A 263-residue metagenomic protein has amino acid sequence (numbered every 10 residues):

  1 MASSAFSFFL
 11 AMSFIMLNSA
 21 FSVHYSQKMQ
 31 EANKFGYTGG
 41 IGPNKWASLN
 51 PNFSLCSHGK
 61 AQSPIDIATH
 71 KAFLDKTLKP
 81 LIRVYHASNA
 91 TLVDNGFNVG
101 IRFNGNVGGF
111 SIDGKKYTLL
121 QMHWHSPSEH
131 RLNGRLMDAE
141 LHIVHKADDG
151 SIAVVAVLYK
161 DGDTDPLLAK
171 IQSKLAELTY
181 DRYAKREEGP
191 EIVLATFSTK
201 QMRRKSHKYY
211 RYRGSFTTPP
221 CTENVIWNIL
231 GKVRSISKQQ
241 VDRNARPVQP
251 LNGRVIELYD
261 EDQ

Functional and structural regions predicted by a protein language model:
A2-Q263: Alpha-carbonic anhydrase
